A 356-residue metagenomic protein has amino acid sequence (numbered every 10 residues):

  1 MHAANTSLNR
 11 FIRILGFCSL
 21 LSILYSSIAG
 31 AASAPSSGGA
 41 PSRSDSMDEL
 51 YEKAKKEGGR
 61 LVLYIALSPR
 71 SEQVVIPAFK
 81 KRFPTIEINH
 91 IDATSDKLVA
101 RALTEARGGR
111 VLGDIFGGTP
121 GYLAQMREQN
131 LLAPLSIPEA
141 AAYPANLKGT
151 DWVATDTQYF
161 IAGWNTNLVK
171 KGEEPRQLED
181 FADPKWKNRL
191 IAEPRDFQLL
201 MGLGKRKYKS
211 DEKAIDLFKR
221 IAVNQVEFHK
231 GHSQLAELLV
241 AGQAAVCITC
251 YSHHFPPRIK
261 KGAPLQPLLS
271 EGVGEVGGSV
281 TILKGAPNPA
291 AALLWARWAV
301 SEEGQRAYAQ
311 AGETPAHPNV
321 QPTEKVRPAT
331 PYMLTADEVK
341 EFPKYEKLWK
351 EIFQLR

Functional and structural regions predicted by a protein language model:
I14-S27: Bacterial N-terminal signal peptides
S44-E57, V62-E87, Q310: Short, polar/charged alpha-helical segment
V62-I76, I88-A106, R110-Q243: Extracytoplasmic ligand-binding site segments that recognize negatively charged/polar headgroups
G121-Q125, A244-P264: A ligand-binding cleft/hinge motif common to bilobed small-molecule-binding domains
L132-E139, D151-A154, I259-G274, L283-A286 (+1 more regions): Short beta-strand->loop
I161-L168, L203-K207, V276-N288, A307-Y308: A bilobed periplasmic-binding-protein/Venus flytrap-type ligand-binding module shared by bacterial periplasmic
N188-R195, A299-Q321: Periplasmic-binding protein-like
P322-R356: Extracellular/periplasmic bilobal clamshell ligand-binding domains
